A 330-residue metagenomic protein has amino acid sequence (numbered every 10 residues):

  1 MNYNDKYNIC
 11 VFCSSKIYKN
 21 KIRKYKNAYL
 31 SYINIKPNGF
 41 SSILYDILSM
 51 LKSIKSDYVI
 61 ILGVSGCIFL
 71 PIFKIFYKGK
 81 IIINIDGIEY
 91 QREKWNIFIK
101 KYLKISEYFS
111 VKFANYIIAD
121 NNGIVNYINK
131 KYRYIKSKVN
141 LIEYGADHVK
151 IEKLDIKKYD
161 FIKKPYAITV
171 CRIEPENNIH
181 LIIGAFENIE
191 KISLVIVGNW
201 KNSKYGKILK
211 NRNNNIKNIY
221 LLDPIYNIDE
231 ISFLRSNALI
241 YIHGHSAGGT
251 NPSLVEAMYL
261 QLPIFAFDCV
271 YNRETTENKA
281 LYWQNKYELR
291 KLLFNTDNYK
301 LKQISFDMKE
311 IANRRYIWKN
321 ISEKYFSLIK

Functional and structural regions predicted by a protein language model:
N2-G39, G123-V125, N129-Y132, K201-Y205: N-terminal strand-loop element at the rim of the active site of nucleotide-sugar-dependent glycosyltransferases
S41-I54, Y58-D86, Y90, G249: An aromatic- and histidine-rich active-site surface loop
L51-I54, I99-I117: Membrane-proximal helix-turn-helix segments that form the acceptor-binding/catalytic region of lipid-linked
I83, Y108, K112-E152, I162: Donor nucleotide-sugar binding/catalytic pocket of nucleotide-sugar-dependent glycosyltransferases
K158-N177, I183-I189, L194-V195: Conserved donor-binding/catalytic core segment of Leloir-type glycosyltransferases
G206-I228: Nucleotide-activated donor-binding/catalytic signature segment of Leloir-type glycosyltransferases, i.e., the conserved
F233-G249, L262: Acidic donor-binding loop of glycosyltransferase active sites
Y287, Y299-I329: A charged, aromatic-enriched C-terminal amphipathic alpha-helix characteristic of glycosyltransferases across folds
